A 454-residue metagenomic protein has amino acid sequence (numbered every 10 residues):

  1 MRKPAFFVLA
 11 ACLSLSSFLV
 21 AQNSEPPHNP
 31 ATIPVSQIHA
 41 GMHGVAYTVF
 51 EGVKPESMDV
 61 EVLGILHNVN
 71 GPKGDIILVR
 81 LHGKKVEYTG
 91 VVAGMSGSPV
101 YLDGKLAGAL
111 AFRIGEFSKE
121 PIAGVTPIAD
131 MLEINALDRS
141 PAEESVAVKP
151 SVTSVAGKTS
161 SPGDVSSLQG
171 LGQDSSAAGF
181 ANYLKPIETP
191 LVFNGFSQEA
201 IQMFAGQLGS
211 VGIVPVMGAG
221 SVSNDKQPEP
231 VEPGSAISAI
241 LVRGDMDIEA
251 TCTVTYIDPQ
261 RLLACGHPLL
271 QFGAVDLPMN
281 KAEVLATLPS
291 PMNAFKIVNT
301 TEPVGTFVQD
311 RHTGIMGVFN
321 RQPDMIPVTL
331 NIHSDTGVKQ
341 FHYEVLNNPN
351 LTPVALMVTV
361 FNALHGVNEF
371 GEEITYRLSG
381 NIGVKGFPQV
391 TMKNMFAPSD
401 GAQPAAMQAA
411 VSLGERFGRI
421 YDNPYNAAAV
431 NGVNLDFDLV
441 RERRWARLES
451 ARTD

Functional and structural regions predicted by a protein language model:
M1-V8: Bacterial N-terminal signal peptides that target proteins for export
V8-S17: Bacterial N-terminal signal peptides
V20-D454: Terminal presequence/propeptide segments associated with secretion/organelle targeting and zymogen/polyprotein
